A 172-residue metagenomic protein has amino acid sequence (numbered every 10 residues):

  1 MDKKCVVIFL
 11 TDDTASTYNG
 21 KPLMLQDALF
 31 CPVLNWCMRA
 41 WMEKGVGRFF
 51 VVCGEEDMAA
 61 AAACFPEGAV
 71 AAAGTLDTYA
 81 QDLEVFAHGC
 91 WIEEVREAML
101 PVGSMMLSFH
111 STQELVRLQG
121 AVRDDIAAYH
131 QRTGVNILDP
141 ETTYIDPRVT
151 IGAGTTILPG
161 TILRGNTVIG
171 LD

Functional and structural regions predicted by a protein language model:
M1-E141, P147, G154: Terminal amphipathic alpha-helical/low-complexity segments used for targeting or macromolecular assembly
D139-E141, I145-P147, G152-A153, L158-P159 (+2 more regions): Left-handed beta-helix
